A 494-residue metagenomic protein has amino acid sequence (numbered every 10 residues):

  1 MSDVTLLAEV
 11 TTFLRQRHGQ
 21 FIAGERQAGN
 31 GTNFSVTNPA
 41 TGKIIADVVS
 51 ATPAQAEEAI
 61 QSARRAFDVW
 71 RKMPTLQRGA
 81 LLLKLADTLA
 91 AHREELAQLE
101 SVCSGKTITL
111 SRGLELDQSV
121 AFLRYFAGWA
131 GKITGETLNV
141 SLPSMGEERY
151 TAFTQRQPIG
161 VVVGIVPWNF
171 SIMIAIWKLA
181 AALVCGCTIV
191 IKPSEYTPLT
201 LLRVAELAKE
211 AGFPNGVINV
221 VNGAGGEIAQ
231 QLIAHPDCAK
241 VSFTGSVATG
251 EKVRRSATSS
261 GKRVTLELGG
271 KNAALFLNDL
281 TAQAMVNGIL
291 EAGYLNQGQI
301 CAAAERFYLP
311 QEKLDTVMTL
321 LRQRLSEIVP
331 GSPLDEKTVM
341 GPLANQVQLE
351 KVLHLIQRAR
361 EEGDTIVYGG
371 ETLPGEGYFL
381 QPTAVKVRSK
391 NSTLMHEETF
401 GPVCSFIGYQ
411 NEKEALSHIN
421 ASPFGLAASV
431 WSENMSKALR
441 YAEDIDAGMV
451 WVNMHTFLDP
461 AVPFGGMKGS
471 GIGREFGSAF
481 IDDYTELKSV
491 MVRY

Functional and structural regions predicted by a protein language model:
M1-D47, A80, K84, I133-I165 (+5 more regions): Terminal low-complexity tails and localization/encapsulation signals of metabolic enzymes
T41-A46, C238, L275, V329 (+3 more regions): Conserved C-terminal structural/oligomerization subdomain of aldehyde/semialdehyde dehydrogenase
G42, R78, E100, G186 (+9 more regions): Residue-level signal for inorganic ion chemistry
I44-A51, A66-K72, V163-G164, A274-L277 (+5 more regions): Short, well-ordered beta-strand elements within core beta-sheets of diverse protein domains
I45-T134: Glycine-rich loop-to-alpha-helix module at the N-terminal edge of alpha/beta enzyme cores
F67, R71, A86-R93, A97 (+18 more regions): Structural signal for hydrophobic packing residues in well-ordered secondary-structure cores of soluble enzyme domains
T134-A284, Y409: Rossmann-like NAD(P) dinucleotide-binding subdomain of oxidoreductase/dehydrogenase enzymes
A248-K390, V452: ALDH superfamily catalytic-core signature
